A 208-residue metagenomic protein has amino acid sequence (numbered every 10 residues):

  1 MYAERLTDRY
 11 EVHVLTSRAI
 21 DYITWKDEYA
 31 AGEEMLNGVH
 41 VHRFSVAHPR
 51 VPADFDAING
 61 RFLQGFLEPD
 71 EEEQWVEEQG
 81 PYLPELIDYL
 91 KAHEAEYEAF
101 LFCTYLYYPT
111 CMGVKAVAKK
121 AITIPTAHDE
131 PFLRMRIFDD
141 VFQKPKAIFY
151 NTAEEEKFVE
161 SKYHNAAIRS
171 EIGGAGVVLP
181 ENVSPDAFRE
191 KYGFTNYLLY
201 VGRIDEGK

Functional and structural regions predicted by a protein language model:
M1-S45, A95: N-terminal subdomain of nucleotide-sugar transferases
Y2, K91, P109, K115-A116 (+1 more regions): Membrane-proximal helix-turn-helix segments that form the acceptor-binding/catalytic region of lipid-linked
V12-V14, I122, H128, K144-A153 (+2 more regions): A short beta-strand/loop micro-motif in the catalytic core of glycosyltransferases that engages the nucleotide-sugar
L15-S17, F102-C103, Y150-T152, A175: Replace "coordinates the UDP/GDP/TDP-sugar" with "coordinates nucleotide-activated sugar donors
P52-Y108: Conserved nucleotide-sugar donor-binding subdomain of glycosyltransferases
K115, I137-K144, E156-V177, K191-T195: Helix-loop-beta element that forms the nucleotide-linked donor phosphate-binding surface in glycosyltransferases
H128-D129, E154-E155, I172-V183, D205: Short beta-strand->alpha-helix junction loop in the catalytic core of nucleotide-activated group-transfer enzymes
K191-K208: Conserved donor-binding/catalytic core segment of Leloir-type glycosyltransferases
